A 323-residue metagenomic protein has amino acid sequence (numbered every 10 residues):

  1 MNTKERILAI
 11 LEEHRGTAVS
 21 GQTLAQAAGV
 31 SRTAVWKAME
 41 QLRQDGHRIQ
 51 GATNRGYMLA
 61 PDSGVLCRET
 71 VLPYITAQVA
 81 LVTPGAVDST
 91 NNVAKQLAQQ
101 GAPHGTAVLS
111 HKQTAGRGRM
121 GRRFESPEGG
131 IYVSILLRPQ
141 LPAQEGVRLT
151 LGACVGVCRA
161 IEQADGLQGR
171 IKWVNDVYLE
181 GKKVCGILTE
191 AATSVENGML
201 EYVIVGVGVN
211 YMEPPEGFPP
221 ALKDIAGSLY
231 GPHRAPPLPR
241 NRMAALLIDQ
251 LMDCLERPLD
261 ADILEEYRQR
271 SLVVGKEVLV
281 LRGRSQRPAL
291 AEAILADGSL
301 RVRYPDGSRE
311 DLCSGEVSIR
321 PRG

Functional and structural regions predicted by a protein language model:
M1-S31, Q44, P142, L151-G169 (+1 more regions): Long, positively charged amphipathic alpha-helical accessory segments at protein N-termini or as interdomain linkers
N2-E162, C185, L238: N-terminal lobe of the biotin/lipoate ligase/transferase fold
G85, I171-W173: Short loop/edge segments at beta-strand edges and connector loops that shape dinucleotide/nucleotide cofactor-binding
